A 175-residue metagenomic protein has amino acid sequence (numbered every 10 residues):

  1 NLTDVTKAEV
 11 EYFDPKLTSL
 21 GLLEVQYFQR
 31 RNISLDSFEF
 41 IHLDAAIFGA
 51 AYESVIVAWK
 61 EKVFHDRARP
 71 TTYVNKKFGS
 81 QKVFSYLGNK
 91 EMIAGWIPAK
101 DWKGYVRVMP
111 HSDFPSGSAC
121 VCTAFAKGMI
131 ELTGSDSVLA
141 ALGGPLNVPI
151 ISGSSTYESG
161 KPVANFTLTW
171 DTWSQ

Functional and structural regions predicted by a protein language model:
N1-Q175: Acidic/polar surface patches and capping/hinge elements
